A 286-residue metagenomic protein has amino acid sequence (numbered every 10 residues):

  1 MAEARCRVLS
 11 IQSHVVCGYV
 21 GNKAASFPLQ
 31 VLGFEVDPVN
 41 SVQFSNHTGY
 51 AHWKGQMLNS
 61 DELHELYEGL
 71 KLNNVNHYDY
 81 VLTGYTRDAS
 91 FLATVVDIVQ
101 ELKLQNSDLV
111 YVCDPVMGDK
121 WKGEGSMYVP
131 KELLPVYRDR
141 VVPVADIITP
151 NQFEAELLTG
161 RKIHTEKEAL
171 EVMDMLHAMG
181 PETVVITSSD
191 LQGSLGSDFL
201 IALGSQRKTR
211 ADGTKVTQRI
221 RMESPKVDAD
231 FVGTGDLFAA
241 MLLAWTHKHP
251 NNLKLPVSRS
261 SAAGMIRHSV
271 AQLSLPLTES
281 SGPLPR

Functional and structural regions predicted by a protein language model:
M1-M127: Conserved N-terminal subdomain of the carbohydrate kinase-like
R5-I11, Q218-P225: Short, hydrophobic/aliphatic alpha-helical segments
V15, V42-F44, R87, M117 (+5 more regions): Glycine-rich beta-alpha junction loops
S126-R219, V227, T246-P256: Conserved phosphate/ATP/ADP-binding segment of small-molecule kinases
S224-L242: Short glycine/threonine-rich catalytic loop with a Thr-x-Gly-x-Asp
A240-K248, G264: Short glycine/serine- and small hydrophobic-enriched flexible loop segments
L253-R286: Charged C-terminal helix
